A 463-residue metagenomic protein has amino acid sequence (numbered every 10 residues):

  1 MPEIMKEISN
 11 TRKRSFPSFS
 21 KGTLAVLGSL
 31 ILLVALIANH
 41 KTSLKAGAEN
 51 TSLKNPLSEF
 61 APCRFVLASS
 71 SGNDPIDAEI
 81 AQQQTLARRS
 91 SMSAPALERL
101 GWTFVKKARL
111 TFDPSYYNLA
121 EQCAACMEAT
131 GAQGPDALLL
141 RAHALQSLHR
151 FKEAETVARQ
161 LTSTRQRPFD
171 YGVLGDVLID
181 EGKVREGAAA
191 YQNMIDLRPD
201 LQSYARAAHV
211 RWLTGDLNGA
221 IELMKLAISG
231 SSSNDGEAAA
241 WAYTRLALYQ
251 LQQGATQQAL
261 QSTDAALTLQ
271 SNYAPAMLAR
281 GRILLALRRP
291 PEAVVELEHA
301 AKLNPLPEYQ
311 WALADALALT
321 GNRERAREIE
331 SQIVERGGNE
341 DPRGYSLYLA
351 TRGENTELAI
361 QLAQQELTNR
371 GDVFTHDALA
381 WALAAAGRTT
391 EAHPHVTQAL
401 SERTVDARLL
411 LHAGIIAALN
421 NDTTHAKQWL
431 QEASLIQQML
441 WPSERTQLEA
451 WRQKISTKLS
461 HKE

Functional and structural regions predicted by a protein language model:
F19-V26, L30-D136, T156, Q438-W441 (+2 more regions): N-terminal leader/linker segments that initiate helical-solenoid repeat arrays
I76, L110, Y117, F151 (+8 more regions): TPR-repeat structural position
S91, P95-E98, A132, R165 (+8 more regions): Residue signature of alpha-solenoid helical repeat architecture, marking inter-repeat boundaries and helix-start
R99, L140, V173-L174, R206 (+6 more regions): Canonical tetratricopeptide repeat
W102, R109, H143, D176 (+7 more regions): Residue-level recognition of tetratricopeptide repeat
K106, D113, S147, D180-E181 (+9 more regions): Register position in tetratricopeptide repeats
